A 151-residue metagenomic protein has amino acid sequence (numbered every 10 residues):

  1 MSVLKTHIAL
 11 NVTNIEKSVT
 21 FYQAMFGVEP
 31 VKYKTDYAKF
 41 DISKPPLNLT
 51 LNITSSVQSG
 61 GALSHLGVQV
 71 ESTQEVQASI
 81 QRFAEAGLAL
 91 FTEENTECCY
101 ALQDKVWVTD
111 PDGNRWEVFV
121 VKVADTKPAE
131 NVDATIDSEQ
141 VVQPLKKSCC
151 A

Functional and structural regions predicted by a protein language model:
M1-K17, H65-L66, K127-A151: N-terminal beta-strand motif that seeds the catalytic metal site of vicinal oxygen chelate
S2, A9-N48: Core segments of cupin and vicinal oxygen chelate
S2-L4, S59-L63, Y100: Short glycine-enriched loop/turn motifs at secondary-structure junctions
K5-E16, T50-S56, I80-E85: Short N-terminal helix-initiation segments at or just after the protein's N-terminus
I15, G67-R115, V123-T126: Vicinal oxygen chelate
E29-A62, V108, R115-V120: Conserved short beta-strand elements that form part of the metal-binding/catalytic scaffold of enzyme active sites
I42-K44, L102-V106, D133-A134: Short secondary-structure transition/capping segments
